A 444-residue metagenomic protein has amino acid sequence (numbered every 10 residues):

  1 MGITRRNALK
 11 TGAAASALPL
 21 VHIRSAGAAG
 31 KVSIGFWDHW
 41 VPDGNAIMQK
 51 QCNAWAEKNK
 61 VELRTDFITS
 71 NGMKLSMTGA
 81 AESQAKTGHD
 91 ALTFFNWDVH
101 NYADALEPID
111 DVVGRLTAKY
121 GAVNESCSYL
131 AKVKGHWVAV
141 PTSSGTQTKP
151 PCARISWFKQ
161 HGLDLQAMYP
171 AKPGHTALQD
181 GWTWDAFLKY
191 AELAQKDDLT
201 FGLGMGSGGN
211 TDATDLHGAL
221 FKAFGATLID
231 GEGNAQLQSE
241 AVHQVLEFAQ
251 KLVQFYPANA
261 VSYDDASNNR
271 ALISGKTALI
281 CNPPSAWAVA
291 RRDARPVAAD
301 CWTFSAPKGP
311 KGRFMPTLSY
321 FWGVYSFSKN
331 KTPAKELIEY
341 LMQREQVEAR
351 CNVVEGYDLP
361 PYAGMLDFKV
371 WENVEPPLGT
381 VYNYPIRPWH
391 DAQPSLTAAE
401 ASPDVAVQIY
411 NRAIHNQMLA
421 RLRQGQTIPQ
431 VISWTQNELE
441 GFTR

Functional and structural regions predicted by a protein language model:
G2-A103, G114-G121, T146-Q147, C152 (+8 more regions): Conserved N-terminal structural module of periplasmic/extracytoplasmic solute-binding proteins
A28-S33, N53, E57-E62, K132-G135 (+10 more regions): Extracytoplasmic/periplasmic substrate-recognition and gating elements
F67-T78, D180-A186, A260-I273: Short helix-initiation/N-cap motifs at beta->coil->alpha
D90-T93, A278-N282: Paired acidic/hydrophobic, glycine-rich loop segments that form the ligand-binding mouth/hinge of periplasmic-binding
F95-P150, D300-P307, P377: Hinge/lid segment of periplasmic solute-binding proteins
D111-N124, Q166-D180, S207, F224-V245 (+2 more regions): Short, solvent-exposed loop/beta-turn-alpha elements that line the ligand-binding surface or hinge of extracytoplasmic
W184-L193, T227, G231-S262, A306: Glycine-centered hinge/linker elements that transmit conformational signals in sensory and ligand-binding systems
P376-R444: C-terminal capping/gating helix-and-loop segments adjacent to ligand/active sites or protein-protein/ligand interfaces
